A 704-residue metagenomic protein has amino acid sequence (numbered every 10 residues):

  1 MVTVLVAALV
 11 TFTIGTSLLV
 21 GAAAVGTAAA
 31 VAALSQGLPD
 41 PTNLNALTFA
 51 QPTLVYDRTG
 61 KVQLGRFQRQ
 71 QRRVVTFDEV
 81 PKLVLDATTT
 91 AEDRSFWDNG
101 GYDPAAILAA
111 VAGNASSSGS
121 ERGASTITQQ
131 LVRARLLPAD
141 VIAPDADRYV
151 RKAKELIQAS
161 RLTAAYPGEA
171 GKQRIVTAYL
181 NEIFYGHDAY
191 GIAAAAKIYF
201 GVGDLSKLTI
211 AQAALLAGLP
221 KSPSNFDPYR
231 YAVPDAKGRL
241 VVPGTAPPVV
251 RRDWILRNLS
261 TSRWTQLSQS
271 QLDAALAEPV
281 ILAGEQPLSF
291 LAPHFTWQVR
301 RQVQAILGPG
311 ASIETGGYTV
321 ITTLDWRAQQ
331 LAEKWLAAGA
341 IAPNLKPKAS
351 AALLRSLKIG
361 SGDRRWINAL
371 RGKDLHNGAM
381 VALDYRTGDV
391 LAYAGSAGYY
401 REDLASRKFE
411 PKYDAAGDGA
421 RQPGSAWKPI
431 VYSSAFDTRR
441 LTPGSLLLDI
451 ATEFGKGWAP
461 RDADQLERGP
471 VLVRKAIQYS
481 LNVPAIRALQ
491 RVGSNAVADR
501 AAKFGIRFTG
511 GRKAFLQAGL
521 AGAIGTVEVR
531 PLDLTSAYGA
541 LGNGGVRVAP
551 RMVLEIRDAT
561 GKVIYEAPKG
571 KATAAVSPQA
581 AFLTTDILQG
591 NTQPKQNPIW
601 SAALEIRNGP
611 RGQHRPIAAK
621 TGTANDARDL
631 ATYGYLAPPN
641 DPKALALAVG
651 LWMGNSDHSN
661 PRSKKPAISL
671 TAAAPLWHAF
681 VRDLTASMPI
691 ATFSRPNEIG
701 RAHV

Functional and structural regions predicted by a protein language model:
M1-V55, S95, P293, P343: N-terminal type II signal-anchor transmembrane helix that functions as the membrane-insertion/stop-transfer segment
T76-T128, Y190-F200, L208-A213: Flexible, acidic/glycine-enriched loop-and-adjacent beta/alpha segments that face the extracytoplasmic/periplasmic side
W97-I107, Y190-A193, Q266-L272, W427 (+4 more regions): Short, well-structured active-site flanking segments
G113-V141, L288-S289, R386, D418-A420 (+4 more regions): Conserved catalytic neighborhood of penicillin-recognizing serine enzymes
G119-K334, A502-K503, R507-T509, F515 (+2 more regions): Non-catalytic, structured segments within soluble enzyme domains
Q129-D140, N181-D188, L205, I210-N225 (+15 more regions): Glycine-rich, acidic and aromatic/proline-enriched surface loops and short helix-turn segments that act as binding
E155, A159, T163-G171, S222-R251 (+11 more regions): Active-site loop and adjoining helix of the penicillin-binding protein/serine DD-peptidase-beta-lactamase fold
T322-D384, D389-G395, Y400-G419, W427 (+3 more regions): A penicillin-recognizing enzyme superfamily signal
